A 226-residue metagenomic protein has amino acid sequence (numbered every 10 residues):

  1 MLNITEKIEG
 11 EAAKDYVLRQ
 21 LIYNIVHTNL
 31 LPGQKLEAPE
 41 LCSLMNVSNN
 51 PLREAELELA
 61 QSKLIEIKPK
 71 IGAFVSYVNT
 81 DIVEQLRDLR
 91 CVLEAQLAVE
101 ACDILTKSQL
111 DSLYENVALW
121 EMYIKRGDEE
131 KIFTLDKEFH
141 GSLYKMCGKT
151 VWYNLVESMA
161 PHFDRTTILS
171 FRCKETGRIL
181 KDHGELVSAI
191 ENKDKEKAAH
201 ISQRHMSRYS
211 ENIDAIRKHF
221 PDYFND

Functional and structural regions predicted by a protein language model:
M1-D103, D214-D226: Short linear motifs at protein or domain termini
A12, L110-D111, K174-R178: Short helix-capping and inter-helix turn/linker motifs at the boundaries of alpha-helical repeat units
Q61-E66, M159, E175-G177: Mobile beta-alpha loop/short-helix "lid" or hinge segments that flank ligand
L86, D103, K107-I168, K181-S188 (+1 more regions): Conserved amphipathic alpha-helical segments that form helical-bundle/coiled-coil interaction surfaces
F163-K174, S210-R217, P221: Short amphipathic alpha-helical interaction/hinge segments
